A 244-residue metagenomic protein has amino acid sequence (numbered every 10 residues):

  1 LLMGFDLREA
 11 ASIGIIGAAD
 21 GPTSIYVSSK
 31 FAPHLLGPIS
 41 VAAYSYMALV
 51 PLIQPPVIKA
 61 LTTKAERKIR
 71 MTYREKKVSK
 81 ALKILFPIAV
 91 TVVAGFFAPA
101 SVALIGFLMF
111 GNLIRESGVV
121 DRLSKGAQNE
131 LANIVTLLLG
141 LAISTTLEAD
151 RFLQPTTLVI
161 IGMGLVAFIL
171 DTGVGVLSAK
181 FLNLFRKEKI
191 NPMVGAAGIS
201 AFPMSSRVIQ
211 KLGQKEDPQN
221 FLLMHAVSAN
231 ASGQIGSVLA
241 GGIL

Functional and structural regions predicted by a protein language model:
L1, E148-G175, A226-N230: Entry/N-cap segments of selected transmembrane alpha helices and their immediately preceding amphipathic helices
L2-F5, S40-R67, V174-K187, S232-L244: Juxtamembrane and boundary regions of transmembrane helices in multi-pass small-molecule transporters and channels
R8-L35, R74-L82, F185-I235: Alpha-helical membrane segments and immediately flanking helix-loop junctions that form or couple to the substrate/ion
L35-L52, I161-L170, P192-A197: Alpha-helical transmembrane segments
A42-V119: Membrane-embedded hairpin module used as a gating/binding unit in multi-pass transport and secretion proteins
G111-I114, A132-Q154: Hydrophobic transmembrane alpha-helices of secondary-active transporters and Na+-translocating membrane complexes
V120-N129, L147-G162, A179-K189, K215 (+1 more regions): Interfacial helix-loop-helix linkers and transmembrane-helix boundary segments in multi-pass membrane proteins
L139-R151, M204-L212, V238-G242: Hydrophobic alpha-helical transmembrane segments in multi-pass integral membrane proteins
